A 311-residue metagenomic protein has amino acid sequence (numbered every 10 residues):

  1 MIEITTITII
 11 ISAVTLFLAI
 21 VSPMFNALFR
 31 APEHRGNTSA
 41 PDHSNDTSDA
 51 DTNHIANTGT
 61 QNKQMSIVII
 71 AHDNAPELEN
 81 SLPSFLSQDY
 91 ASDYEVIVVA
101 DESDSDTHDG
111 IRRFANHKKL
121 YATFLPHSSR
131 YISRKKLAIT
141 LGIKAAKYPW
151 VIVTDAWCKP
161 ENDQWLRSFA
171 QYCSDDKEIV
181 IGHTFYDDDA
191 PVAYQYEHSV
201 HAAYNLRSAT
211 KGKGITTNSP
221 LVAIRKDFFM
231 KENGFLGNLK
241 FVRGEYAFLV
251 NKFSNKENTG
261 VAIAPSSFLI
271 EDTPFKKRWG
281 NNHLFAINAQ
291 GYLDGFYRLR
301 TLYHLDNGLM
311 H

Functional and structural regions predicted by a protein language model:
M1-N57: N-terminal membrane-anchoring/stem segments of glycan-assembly enzymes
Q64-S66, E95: Cell-envelope/extracellular polymer assembly enzymes that use nucleotide-activated donors
E77-N80, S105-R113: Acidic helix N-cap motif at the loop->helix transition within catalytic regions of sugar-transfer enzymes
P83-D93: Short, acidic, metal-binding catalytic loop of nucleotide-sugar glycosyltransferases
A91, A100-G110, C158-K159: A conserved acidic beta->alpha catalytic loop
N116, A122-R134, A138, G142 (+3 more regions): Long helical/loop segments within the catalytic core of UDP-sugar-dependent glycosyltransferases, especially the large
Y148-K159: Short beta-strand-to-loop acidic/aromatic patch adjacent to the donor-nucleotide binding site
C173, I179-I181, F185-H201, M230 (+1 more regions): Catalytic donor/gating beta->alpha subdomain of glycosyltransferases that bind UDP-sugars
